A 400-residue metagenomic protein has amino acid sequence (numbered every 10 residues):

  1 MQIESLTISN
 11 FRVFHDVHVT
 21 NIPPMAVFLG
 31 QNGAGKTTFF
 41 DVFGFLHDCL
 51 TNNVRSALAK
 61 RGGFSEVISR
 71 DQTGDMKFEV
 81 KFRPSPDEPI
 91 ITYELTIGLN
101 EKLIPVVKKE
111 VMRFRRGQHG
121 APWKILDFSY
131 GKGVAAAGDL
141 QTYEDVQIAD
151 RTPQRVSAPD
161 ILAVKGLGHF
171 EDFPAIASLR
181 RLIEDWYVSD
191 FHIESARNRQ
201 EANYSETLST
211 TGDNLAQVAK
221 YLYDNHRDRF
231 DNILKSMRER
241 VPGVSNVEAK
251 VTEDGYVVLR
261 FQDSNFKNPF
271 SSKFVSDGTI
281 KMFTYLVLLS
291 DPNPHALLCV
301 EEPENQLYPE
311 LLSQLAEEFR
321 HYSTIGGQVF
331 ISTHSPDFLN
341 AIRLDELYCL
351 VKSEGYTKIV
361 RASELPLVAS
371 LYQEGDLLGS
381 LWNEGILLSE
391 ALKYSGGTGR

Functional and structural regions predicted by a protein language model:
M1-K77: Pre-Walker A-like glycine/lysine-rich segment at the N-terminus of P-loop NTPase domains
R70-T73, P86-D87, L289-N293, H321-I325 (+1 more regions): Conserved catalytic network of the ASCE P-loop NTPase/AAA+ motor domain
F78-S85, F261: Short beta-strand segments that buttress and anchor functional surface loops
S85-K235: Electropositive, glycine-dotted interaction segments that contact anionic polymers or phosphate-rich ligands
E206-S272, A391-L392: Extended helical coiled-coil dimerization/tether regions that scaffold and oligomerize large DNA-maintenance assemblies
Y256-V258, Q262-F266, S272-V300, E310-Q314 (+2 more regions): GG-anchored amphipathic helix commonly corresponding to the ABC/SMC/Rad50 NBD signature/C-loop
E304-N305: Short loop immediately C-terminal to the Walker-B catalytic DE motif in ABC-type ATPase nucleotide-binding domains
A316-R400: C-terminal lobe/lid and adjacent interdomain/linker elements of RecA-like ASCE P-loop ATPase modules
